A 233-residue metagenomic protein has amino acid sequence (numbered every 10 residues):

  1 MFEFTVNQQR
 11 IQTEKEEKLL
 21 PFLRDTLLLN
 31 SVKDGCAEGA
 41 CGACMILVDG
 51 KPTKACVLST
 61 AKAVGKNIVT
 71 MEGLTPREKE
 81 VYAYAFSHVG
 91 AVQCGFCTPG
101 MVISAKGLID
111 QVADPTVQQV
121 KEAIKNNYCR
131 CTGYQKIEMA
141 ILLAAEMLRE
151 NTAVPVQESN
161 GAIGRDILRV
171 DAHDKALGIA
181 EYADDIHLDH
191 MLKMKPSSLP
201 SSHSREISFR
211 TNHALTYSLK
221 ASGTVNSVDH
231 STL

Functional and structural regions predicted by a protein language model:
M1-Q157, G161-L177: Signature of N-terminal electron-transfer/Fe-S-associated modules in redox systems
A145-L233: Flexible, low-hydrophobicity surface segments
